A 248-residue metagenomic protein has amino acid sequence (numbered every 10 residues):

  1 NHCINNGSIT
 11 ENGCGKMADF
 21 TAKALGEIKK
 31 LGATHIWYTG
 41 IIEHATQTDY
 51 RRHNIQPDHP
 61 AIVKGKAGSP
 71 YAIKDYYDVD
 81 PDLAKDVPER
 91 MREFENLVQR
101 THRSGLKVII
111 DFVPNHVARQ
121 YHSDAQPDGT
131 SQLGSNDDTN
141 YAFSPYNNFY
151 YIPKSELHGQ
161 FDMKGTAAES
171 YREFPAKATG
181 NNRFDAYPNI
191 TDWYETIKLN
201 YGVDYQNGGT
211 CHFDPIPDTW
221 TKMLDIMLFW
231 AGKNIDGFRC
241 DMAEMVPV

Functional and structural regions predicted by a protein language model:
N1-K107, N115-V117, H122-A125, S135 (+4 more regions): N-terminal structural segment of carbohydrate-active enzymes
D82-K85, R90, E95, S123-R239 (+1 more regions): Alpha-amylase-like alpha-glycosidases and glucanotransferases acting on alpha-linked glucans and related
I109-I110, R239: Generic enzyme active-site microenvironment
V113-N115, A243: Catalytic metal-binding/acid-base residues of hydrolase active sites
